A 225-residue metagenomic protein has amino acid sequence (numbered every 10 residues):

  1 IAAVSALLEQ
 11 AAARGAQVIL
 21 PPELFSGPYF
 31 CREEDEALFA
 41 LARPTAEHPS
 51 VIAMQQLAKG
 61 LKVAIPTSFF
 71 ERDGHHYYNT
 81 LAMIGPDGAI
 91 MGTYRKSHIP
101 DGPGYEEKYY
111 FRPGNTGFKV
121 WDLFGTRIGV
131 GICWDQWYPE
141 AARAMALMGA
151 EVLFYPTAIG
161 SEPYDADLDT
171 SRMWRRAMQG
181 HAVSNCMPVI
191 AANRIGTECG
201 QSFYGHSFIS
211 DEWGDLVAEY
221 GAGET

Functional and structural regions predicted by a protein language model:
A2-P86, I90-T93, I159-G180, S184-M187: Cys-nucleophile CN-hydrolase/nitrilase-fold catalytic domain and related Cys-dependent amidase chemistry that acts on
R43-P66, C133-T225: CN hydrolase (nitrilase-like) catalytic-core segments centered on the catalytic cysteine and neighboring Lys/Glu
F69, M83-G85, R95-H98, D122 (+2 more regions): Short, structured patches in soluble enzyme cores that scaffold and shape functional sites
T80-M83, T93, F118-V120, A191 (+2 more regions): Conserved hydrophobic/aromatic beta-strand scaffold that supports enzyme active sites
G85-G88, F124-G125, W213-G214: Residue-level recognition of short loop/turn positions
K96-Y110, E224-T225: A short, polar/charged loop-to-alpha-helix boundary motif
G104-K119, Q136: Active-site glycine-rich loop that binds ribose-phosphate moieties when present
V120-G129, V152: Beta-strand-turn-beta hairpins that frame and shape the catalytic cleft of phosphate-ester-processing enzymes
